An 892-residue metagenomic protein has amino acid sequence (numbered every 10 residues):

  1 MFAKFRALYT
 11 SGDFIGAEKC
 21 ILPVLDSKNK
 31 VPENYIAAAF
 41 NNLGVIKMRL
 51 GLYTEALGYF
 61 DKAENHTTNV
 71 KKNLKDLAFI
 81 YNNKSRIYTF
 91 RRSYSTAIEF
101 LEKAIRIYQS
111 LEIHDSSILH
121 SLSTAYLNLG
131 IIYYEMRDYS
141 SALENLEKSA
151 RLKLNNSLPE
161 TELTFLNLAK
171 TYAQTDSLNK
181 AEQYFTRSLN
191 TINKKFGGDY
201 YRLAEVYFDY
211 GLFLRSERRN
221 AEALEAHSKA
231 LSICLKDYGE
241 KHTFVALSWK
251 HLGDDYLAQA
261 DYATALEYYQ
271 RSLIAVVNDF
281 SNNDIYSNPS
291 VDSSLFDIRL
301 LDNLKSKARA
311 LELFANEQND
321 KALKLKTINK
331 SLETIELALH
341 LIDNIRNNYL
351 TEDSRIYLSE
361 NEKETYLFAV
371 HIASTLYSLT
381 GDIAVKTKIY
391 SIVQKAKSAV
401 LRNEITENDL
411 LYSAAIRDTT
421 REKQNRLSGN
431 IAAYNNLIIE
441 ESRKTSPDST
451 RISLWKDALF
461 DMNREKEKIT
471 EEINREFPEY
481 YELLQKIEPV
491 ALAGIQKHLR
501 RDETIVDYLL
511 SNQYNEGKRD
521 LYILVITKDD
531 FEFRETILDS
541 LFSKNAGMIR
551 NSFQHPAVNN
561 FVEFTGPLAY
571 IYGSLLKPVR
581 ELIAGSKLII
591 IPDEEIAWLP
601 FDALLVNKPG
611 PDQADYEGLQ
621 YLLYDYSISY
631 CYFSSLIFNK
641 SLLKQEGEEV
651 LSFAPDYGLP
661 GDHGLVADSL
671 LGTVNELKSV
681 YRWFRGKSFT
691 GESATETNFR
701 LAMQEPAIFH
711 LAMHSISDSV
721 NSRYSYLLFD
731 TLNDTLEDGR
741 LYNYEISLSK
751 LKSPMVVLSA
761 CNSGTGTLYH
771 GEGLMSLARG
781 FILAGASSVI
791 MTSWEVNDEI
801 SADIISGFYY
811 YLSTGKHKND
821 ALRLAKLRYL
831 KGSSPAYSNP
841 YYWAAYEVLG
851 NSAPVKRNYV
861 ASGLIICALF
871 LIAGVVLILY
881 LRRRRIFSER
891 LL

Functional and structural regions predicted by a protein language model:
F2-T10, Y35-R49, K75-F90, S117-E135 (+5 more regions): Conserved alpha-helical positions within TPR/SEL1-like repeat arrays
Y9, I21, L25-K28, K47 (+10 more regions): Eukaryotic all-alpha helical interaction scaffolds
A17, P23-V24, A56, K62-A63 (+18 more regions): Tetratricopeptide repeat
P159, N179, Q183-N190, K194-G198 (+7 more regions): Alpha-helical solenoid repeat scaffolds used for protein-protein interaction
I389-S391, A399, S717, Y724-Y726 (+2 more regions): Caspase-like cysteine protease fold
N408, Q485-E488, D529-R534, N545-S552 (+3 more regions): Catalytic-core domains of enzymes
Y632-S634, N639, A707-D803, V876: Catalytic cores of nucleophile-dependent amide-cleaving enzymes
